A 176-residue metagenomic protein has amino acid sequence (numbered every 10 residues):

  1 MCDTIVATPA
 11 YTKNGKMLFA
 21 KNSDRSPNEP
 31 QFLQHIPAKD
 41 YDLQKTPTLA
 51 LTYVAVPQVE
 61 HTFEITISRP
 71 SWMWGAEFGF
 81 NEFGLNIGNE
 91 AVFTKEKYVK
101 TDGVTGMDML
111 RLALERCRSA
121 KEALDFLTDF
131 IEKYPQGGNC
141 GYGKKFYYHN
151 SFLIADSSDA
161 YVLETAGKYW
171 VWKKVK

Functional and structural regions predicted by a protein language model:
C2-G106, F126-K176: A contiguous strand-loop segment
V99, M109-R116: Second-shell loop/turn segments in exported
M107-D108, K121: A structural signal for well-ordered alpha-helical segments within the folded catalytic domains of diverse enzymes
R116-L124: Short, charged, surface-exposed loops that flank catalytic or proteolytic processing sites
